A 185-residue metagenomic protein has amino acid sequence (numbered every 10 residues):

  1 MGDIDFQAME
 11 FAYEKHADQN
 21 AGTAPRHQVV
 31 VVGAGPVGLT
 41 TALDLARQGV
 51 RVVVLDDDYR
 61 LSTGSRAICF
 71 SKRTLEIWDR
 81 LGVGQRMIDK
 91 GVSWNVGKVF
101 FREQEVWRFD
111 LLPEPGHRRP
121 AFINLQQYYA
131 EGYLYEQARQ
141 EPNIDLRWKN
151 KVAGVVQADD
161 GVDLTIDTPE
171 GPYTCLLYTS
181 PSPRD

Functional and structural regions predicted by a protein language model:
M1-V29, R47-Q48: Extreme N-terminal leader/targeting segments of oxidoreductases
Q28-V54: N-terminal Rossmann-like FAD-binding beta1-loop-alpha1 element of flavoenzymes
G35-P36, L61, S65: Residue-level detector of alpha-helix initiation sites
S71-Q137: Active-site-adjacent segment of FAD-dependent monooxygenases/related oxidoreductases
W148-G161: A conserved short coil-to-beta-strand element within the FAD-binding core of flavoproteins
G171-L177: Core beta-strand elements of the Rossmann-like FAD/NAD(P) dinucleotide-binding domain in flavoenzyme oxidoreductases
Y178-D185: Conserved small/polar residues in nucleotide/adenosyl-binding loops
